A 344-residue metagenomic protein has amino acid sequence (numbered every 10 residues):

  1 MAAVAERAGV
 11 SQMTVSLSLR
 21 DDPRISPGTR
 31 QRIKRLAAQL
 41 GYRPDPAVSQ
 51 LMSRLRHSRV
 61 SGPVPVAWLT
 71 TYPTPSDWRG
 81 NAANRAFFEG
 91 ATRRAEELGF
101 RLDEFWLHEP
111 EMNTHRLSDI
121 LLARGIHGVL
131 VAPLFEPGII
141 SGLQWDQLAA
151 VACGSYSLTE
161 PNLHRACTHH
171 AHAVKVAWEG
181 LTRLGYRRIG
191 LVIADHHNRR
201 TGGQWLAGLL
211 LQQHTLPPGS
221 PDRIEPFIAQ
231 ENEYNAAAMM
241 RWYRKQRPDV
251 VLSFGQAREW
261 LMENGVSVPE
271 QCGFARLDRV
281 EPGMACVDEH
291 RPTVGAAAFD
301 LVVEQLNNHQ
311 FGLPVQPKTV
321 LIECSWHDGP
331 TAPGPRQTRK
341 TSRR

Functional and structural regions predicted by a protein language model:
M1-V60: N-terminal helix-turn-helix DNA-binding module of bacterial transcription factors
T14, A237, R241-R343: Flexible loop/turn connectors
G28, L40-L117, H127, D195 (+1 more regions): Amphipathic helical "hinge" segments at domain boundaries
A67, A123-P133, R188-D195, I224-A229 (+2 more regions): Periplasmic-binding protein-like
T92-E109, I189-V192, G203-Y234: Short beta-strand elements in bilobed, periplasmic/extracellular small-molecule ligand-binding domains
A132-A173, G273-C286: Flexible loop/hinge segments that line or gate small-molecule binding clefts
H164-L191, E233-M240, E289-Q310: Hydrophobic alpha-helical segments within soluble ligand-binding/sensing domains
V176-L216, F311-P333: An alpha-beta-alpha
